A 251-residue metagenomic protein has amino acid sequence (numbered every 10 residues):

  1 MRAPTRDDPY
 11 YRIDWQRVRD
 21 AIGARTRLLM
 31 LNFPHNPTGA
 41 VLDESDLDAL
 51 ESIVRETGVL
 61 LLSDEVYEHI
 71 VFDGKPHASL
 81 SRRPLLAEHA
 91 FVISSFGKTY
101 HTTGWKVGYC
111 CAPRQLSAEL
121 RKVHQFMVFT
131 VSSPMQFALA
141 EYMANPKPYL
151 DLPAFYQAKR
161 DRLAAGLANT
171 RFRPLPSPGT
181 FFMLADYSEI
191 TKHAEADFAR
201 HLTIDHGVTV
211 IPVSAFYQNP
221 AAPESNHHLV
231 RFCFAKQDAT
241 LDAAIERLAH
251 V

Functional and structural regions predicted by a protein language model:
M1-V251: PLP-dependent class I/II
